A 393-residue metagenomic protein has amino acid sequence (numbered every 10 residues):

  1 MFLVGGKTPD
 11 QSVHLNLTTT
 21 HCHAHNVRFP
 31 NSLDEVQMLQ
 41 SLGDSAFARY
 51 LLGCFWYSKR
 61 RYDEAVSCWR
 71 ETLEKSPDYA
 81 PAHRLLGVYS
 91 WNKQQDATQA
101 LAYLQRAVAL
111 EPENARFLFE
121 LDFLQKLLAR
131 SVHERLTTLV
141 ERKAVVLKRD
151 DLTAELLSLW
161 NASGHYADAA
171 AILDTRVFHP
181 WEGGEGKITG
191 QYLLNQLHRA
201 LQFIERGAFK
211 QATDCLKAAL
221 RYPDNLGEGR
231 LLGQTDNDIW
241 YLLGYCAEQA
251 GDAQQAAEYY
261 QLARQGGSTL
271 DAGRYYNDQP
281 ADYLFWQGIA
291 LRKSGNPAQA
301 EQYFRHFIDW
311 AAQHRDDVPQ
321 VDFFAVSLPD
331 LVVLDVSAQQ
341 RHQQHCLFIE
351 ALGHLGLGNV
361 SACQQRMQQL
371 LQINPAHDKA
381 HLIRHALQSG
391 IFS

Functional and structural regions predicted by a protein language model:
H25-Q37, K59-E71, N92-R106, L128-L139 (+4 more regions): Structural signature of tandem alpha-helical TPR/SEL1-like repeats, specifically the intra-repeat loop/turn
V36-L39, W69, L104, L139-V140 (+5 more regions): Hydrophobic/aromatic packing residues within the alpha-helices of TPR/SEL1-like helical repeat arrays
V36-L42, E141-V146, H179-I188, D224-L232 (+2 more regions): Flexible helix-coil transition and linker loops at the boundaries of alpha-helical arrays
Q40-S41, R70-E74, R106-A109, E141-V145 (+5 more regions): Conserved structural position within tetratricopeptide repeats
C54, V88-Y89, F123, S158 (+5 more regions): Residue-level recognition of tetratricopeptide repeat
